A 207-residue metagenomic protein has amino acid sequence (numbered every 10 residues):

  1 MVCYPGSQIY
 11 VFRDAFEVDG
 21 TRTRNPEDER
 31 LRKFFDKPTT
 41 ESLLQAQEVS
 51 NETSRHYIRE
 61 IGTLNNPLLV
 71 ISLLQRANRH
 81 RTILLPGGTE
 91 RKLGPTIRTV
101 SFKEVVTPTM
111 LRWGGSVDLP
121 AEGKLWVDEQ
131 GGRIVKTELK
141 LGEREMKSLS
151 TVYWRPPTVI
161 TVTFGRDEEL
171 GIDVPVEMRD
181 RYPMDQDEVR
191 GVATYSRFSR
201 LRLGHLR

Functional and structural regions predicted by a protein language model:
M1-E122, E129-K136, K140-R207: Structured extracytoplasmic
